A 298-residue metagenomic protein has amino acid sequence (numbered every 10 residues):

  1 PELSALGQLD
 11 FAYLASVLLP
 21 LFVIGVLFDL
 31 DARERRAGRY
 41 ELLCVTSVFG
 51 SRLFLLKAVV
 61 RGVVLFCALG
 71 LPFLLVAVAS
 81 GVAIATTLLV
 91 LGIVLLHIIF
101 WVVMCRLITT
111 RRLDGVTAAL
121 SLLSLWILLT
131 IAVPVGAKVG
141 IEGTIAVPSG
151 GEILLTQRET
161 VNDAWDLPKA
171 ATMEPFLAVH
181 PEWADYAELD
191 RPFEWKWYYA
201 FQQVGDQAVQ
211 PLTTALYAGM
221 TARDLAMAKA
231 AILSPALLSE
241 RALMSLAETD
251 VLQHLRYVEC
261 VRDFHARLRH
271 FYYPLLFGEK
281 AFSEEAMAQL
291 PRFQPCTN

Functional and structural regions predicted by a protein language model:
P1-G7, A119, W126-N298: Transmembrane alpha-helical segments and their membrane-interface loop/helix boundaries that make up the transmembrane
G7-R33, A37: Long, hydrophobic alpha-helical segments
V23-L27, L71, F100-M104, L120: Hydrophobic/aromatic residues in alpha-helical transmembrane segments
G25-F66: Helix-loop-helix units of permease transmembrane domains in multi-pass membrane transporters, especially ABC
F28-A32, P72, V76, S80 (+4 more regions): Membrane-water interface at transmembrane helix exits
S51-A68, P72, V76, L89 (+3 more regions): Alpha-helical transmembrane segments of multi-pass membrane proteins
V90-R112: Hydrophobic alpha-helical transmembrane segments of polytopic membrane proteins
L113-L123: Membrane-interfacial entry segments at the cytosolic side of transmembrane helices
